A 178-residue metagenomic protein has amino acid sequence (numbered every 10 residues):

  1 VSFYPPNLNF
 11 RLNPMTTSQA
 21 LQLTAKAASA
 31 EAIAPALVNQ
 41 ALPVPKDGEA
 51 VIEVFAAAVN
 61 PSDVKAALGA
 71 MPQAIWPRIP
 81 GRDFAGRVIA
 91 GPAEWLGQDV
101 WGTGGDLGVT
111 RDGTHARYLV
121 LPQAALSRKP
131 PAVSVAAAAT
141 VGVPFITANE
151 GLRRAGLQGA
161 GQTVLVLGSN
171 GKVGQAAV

Functional and structural regions predicted by a protein language model:
V1-P14: Short, Lys/Arg-enriched N-terminal segments with co-localized hydrophobic residues within the first ~10-30 amino acids
L23, A57, G91-A93, K129-A132: Residue-level recognition of beta-strand microenvironments
A41-A58, L68-L107: Glycine-rich beta-strand-centered segment in the early N-terminal region that forms part of a ligand/cofactor-binding
S62-K65: Cytochrome P450 core scaffold surrounding the K-helix E-X-X-R motif and the conserved "meander" helix-loop region
G97-V100, Y118, T163: Residue-level marker of beta-strand positions
L107-Q123: A structural motif shared across PLP-dependent enzymes of the aminotransferase-like
V133-V141: Short pre-catalytic strand/loop immediately N-terminal to key active-site residues, enriched for Gly-Thr
G142-V178: Mid-domain Rossmann-like dinucleotide-binding core that forms the NAD(H)/NADP(H) cofactor-binding site
